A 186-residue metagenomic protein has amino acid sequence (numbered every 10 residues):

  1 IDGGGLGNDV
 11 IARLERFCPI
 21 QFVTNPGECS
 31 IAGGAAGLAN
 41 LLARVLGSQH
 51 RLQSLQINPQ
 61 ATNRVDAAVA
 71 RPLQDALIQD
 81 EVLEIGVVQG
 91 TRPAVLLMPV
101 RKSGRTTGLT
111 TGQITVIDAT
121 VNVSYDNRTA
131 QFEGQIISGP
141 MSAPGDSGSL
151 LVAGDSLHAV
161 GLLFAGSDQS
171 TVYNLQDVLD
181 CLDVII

Functional and structural regions predicted by a protein language model:
I1-Q135, G139, P144, V152-D155 (+2 more regions): Serine endopeptidase catalytic core focused on the charge-relay Asp
H158-A159: Hydrophobic "anchor" residues
S167-D168: A short acidic/small-residue loop/turn micro-motif
